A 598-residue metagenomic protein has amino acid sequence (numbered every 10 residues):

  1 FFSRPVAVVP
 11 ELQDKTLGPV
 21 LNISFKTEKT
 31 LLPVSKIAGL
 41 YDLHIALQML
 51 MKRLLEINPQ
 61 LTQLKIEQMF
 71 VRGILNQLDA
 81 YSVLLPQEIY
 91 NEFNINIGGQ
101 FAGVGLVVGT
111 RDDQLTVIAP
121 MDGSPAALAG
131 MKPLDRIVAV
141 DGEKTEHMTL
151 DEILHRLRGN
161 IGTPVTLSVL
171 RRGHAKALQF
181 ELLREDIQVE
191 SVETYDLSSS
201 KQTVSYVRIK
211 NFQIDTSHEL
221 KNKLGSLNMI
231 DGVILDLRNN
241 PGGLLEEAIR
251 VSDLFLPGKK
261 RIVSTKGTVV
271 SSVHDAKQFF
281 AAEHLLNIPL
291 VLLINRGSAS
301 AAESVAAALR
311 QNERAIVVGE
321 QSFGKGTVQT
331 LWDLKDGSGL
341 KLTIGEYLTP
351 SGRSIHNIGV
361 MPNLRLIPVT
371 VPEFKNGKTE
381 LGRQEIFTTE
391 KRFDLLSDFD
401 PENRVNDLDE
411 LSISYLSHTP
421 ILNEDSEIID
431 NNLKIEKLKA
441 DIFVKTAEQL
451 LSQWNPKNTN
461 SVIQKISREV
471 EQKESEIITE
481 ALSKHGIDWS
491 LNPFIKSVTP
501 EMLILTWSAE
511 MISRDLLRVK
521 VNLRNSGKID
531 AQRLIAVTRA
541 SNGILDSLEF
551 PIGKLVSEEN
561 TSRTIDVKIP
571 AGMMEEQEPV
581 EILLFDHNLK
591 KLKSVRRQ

Functional and structural regions predicted by a protein language model:
F1-S82, D398-S475: Terminal targeting/pro-maturation regions of precursor/exported proteins
P10, M69-V71, A80-A119, S483-S508: PDZ/PDZ-like peptide-tail recognition elements
M51, A126-T149, V233-D236: Conserved PDZ fold ligand-binding element
L78, D113-T116, V138, E152-T194 (+1 more regions): PDZ-domain C-terminal substructure recognizer with occasional recognition of PDZ-binding tails
A177, I529-R533: Short acidic/proline- and small/hydrophobic-mixed sequence motifs that coincide with surface turns and coil-to-beta
Q188-V498, I504: C-terminal "post-core" interaction segments
R539-P551: Short beta-strand and strand-turn-strand segments in soluble, beta-rich domains
L545-L548, K568-Q598: Terminal connector regions
